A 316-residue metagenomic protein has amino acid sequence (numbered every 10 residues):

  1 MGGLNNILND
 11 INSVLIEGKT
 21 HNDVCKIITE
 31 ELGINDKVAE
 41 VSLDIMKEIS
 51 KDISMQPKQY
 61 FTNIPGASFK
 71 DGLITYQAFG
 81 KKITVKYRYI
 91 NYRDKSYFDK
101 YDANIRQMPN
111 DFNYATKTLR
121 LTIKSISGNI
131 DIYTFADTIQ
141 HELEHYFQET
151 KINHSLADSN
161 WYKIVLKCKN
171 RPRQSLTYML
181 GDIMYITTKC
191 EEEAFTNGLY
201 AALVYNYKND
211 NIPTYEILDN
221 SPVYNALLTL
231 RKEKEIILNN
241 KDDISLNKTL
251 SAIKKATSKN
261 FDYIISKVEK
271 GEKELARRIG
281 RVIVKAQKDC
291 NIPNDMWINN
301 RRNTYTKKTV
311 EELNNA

Functional and structural regions predicted by a protein language model:
G2-S13, E17, K26, E30 (+1 more regions): Proteolytic processing junctions in secreted/extracellular precursors, especially proprotein convertase/trypsin-like
T20, G33, T196-A316: Pan-zinc metallopeptidase signature
A67, G72-I74, A78, T84: Extended, charge-biased low-complexity segments that typically form long amphipathic alpha-helices/coiled-coils
K82-A136, Y146-T150: Active-site scaffold of zinc-dependent metalloenzymes
Y133, E149-I183: Post-HEXXH active-site segment of zinc metalloproteases
H141, H145: Histidine-centered divalent metal-coordination motifs
L180-F195: Active-site metal-coordination segments of metallo-dependent hydrolases
